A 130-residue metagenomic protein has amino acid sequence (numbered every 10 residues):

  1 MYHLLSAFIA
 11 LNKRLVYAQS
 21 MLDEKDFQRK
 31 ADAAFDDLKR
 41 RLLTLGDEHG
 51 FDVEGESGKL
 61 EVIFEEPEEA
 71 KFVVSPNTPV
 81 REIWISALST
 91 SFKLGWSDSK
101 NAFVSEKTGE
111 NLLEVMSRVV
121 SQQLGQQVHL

Functional and structural regions predicted by a protein language model:
M1-M21: N-terminal mitochondrial targeting presequence
A18-V73, N77-L130: N-terminal intrinsically disordered, cationic/polar leader segments that include organellar targeting peptides
